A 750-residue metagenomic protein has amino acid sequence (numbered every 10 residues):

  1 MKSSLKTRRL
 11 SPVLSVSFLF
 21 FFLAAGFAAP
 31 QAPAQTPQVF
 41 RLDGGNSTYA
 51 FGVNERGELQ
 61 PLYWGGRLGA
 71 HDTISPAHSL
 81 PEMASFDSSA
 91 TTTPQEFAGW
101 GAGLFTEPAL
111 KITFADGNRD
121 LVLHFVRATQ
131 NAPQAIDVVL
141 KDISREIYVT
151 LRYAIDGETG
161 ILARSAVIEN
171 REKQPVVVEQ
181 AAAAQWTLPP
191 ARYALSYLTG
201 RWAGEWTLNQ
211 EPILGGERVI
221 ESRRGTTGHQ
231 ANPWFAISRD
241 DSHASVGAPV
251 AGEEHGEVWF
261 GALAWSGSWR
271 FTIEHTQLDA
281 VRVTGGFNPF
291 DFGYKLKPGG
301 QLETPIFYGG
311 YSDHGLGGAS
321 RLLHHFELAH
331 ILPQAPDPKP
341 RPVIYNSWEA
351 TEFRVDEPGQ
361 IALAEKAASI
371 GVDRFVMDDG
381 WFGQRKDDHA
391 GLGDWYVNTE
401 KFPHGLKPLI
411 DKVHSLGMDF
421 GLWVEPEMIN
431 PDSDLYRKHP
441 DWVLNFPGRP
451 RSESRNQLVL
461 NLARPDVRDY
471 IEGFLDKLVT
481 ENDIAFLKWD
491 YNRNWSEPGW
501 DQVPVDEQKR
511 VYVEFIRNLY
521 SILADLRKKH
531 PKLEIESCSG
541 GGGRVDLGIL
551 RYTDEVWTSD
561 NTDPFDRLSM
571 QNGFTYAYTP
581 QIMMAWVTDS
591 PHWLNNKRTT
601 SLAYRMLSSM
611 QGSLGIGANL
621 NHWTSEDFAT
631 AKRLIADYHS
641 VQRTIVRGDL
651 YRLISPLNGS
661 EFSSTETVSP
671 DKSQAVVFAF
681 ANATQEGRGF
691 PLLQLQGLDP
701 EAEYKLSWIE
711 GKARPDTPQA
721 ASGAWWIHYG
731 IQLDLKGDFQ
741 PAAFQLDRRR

Functional and structural regions predicted by a protein language model:
P33-A50, L59-E274, F290-F292, E703-T717: Polysaccharide-binding surfaces and accessory modules of carbohydrate-active proteins
N46, A166, G299, Y345 (+6 more regions): Conserved, mostly hydrophobic/aromatic
N46, A244-V246, E253, P656-D699: Carbohydrate-binding surface patches
G101-V122, E254-G267, G310-A335, Y345 (+4 more regions): Glycine-rich, aromatic-flanked loop segments that form ligand/cofactor-binding clefts across common enzyme folds
I112, D120-F125, Y294-D313, F739-L746: Short Pro-Gly-centered flexible turn/kink motifs
P336-G473, I484-F486, S496: Aromatic-lined carbohydrate-binding/catalytic grooves of carbohydrate-active enzymes
N430-D469, E514-N621: Glycan-recognition surfaces
A683-R750: C-terminal beta-sandwich/jelly-roll accessory domains of carbohydrate-active enzymes
